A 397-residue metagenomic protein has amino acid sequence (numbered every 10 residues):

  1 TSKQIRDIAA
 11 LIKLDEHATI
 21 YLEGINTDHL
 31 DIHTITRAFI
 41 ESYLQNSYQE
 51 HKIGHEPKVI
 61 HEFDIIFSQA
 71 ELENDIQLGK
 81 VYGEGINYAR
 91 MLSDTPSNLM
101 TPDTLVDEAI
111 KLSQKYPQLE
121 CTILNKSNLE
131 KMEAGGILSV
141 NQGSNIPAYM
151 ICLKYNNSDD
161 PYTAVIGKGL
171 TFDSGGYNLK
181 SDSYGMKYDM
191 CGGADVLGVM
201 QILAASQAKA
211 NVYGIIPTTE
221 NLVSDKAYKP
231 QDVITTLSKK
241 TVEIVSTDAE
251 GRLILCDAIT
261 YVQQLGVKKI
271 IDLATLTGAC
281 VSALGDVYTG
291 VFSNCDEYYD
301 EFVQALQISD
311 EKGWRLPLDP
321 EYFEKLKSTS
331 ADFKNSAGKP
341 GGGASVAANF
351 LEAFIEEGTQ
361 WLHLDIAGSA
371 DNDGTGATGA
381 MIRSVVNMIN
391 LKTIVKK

Functional and structural regions predicted by a protein language model:
T1-Y162, I166-G169: Short amphipathic alpha-helical segment within the helicase RecA-like ATPase core that mediates nucleic-acid
D103-K397: A generic structural signal for tightly packed, nonpolar segments enriched in small/aliphatic residues
